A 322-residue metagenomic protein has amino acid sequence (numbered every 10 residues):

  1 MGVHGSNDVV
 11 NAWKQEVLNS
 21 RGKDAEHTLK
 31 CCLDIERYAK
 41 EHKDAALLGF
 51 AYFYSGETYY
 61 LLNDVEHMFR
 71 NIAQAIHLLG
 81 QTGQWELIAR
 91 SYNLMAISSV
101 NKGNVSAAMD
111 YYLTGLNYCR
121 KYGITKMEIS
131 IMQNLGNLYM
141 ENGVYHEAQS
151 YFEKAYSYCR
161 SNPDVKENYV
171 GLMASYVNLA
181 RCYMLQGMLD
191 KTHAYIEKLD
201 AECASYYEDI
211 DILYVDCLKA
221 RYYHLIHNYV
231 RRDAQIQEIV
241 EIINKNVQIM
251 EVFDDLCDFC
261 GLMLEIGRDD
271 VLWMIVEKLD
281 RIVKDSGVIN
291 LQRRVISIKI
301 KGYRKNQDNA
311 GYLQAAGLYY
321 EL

Functional and structural regions predicted by a protein language model:
V3-N11, D280, D285-L322: Hydrophobic positions within repeat-based interaction scaffolds
N7, A46, E86, K126 (+5 more regions): Residue signature of alpha-solenoid helical repeat architecture, marking inter-repeat boundaries and helix-start
K14, L18-R21, F50-L61, L87-N101 (+8 more regions): Conserved alpha-helical positions within TPR/SEL1-like repeat arrays
S20-R21, K40, Y60, G80 (+8 more regions): Hydrophobic/aromatic side-chain positions at a characteristic register within alpha-helices of tetratricopeptide repeats
L33-K40, A73-G83, T114-I124, E153-D164 (+4 more regions): Amphipathic alpha-helical segments of tetratricopeptide repeats
A108, G115-K191, E202-C203, E208: Solenoidal tandem-repeat scaffolds enriched in leucines and small polar residues
